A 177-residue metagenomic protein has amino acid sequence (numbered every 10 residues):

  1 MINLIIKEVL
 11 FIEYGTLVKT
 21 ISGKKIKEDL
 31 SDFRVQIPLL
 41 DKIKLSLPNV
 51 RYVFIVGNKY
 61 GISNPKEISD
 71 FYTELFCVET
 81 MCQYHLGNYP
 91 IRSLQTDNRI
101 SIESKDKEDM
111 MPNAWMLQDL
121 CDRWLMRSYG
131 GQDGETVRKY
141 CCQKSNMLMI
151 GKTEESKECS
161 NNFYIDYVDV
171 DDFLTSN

Functional and structural regions predicted by a protein language model:
M1-F54: Active-site neighborhood of HAD-like aspartate-dependent phosphohydrolases
I5, M110-E155: Conserved Lys-Pro-Asp/Glu-containing loop-to-beta segment of HAD-superfamily phosphomonoesterases, centered on
K7-L10, V50-F54, I91, S145-L148 (+1 more regions): Hydrophobic beta-strand segments of well-ordered beta-sheets in folded domains
G15-K19, Y60-S63, E154-E155, L174: Short acidic, S/G/P-rich loop/turn micro-motifs used as interaction or catalytic elements
I21-S22, S63-E67, K157-N161: A short acidic (Asp/Glu
L39-L75, T80-D106, S128: Substrate-recognition element of Asp-dependent hydrolases with the DxDx(T/V) motif
N98-W115, F173-N177: A short acidic, often aromatic-flanked loop/helix-cap motif at beta-alpha or helix-coil junctions that lines enzyme
Q143-N177: Acidic, Mg2+-coordinating phosphoryl-transfer loop and its flanking beta/alpha structural elements, shared across
